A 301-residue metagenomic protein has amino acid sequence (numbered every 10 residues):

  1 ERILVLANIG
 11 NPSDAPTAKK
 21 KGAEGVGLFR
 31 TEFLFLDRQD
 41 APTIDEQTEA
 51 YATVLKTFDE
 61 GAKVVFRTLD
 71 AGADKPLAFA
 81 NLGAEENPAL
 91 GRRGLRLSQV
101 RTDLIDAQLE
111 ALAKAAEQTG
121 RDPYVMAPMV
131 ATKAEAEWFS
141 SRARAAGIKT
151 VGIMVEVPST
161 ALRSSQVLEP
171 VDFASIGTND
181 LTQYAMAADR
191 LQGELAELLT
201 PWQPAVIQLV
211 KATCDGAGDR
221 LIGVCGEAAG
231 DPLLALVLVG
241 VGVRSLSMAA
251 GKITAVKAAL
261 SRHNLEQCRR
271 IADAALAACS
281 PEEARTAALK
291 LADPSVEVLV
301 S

Functional and structural regions predicted by a protein language model:
E1-S301: Conserved alpha/beta-domain cores
